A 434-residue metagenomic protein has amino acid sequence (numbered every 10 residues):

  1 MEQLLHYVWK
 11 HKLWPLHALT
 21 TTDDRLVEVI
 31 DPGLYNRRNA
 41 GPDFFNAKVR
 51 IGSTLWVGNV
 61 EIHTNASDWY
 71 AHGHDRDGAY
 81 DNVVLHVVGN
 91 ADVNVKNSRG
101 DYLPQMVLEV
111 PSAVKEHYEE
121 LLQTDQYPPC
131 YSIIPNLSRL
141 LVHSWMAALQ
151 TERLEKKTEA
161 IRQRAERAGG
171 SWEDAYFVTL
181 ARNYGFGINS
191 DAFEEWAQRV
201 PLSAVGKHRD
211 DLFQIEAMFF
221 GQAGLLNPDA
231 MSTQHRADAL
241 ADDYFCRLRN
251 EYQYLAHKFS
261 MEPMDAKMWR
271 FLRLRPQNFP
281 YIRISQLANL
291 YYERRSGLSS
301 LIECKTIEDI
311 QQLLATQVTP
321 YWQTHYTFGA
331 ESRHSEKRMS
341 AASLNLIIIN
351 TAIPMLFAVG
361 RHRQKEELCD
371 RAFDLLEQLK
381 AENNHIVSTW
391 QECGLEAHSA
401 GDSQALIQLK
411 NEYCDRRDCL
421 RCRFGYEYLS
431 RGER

Functional and structural regions predicted by a protein language model:
M1-Y7: N-terminal "leader" segments that precede or initiate the main folded domain
V8-N65, Y80: N-terminal ordered "arm"
R38, D77, C422: Short, structured segments at the rim of ligand-binding sites
F45, L55-W56, E61, S67-V95 (+2 more regions): N-terminal accessory interaction module
A66-D68, A91-V93, S112-V114, F186 (+2 more regions): Short loop/turn segments at secondary-structure transitions that flank enzyme active sites
V83, V87-W145: Compact, glycine/acidic-enriched structural inserts
L149-A405, D418: Hydrophobic, aromatic-lined core segments that form the binding pocket/scaffold for planar heteroaromatic ligands
E392-R434: Acidic, carboxylate-rich catalytic segments that either coordinate divalent cations
